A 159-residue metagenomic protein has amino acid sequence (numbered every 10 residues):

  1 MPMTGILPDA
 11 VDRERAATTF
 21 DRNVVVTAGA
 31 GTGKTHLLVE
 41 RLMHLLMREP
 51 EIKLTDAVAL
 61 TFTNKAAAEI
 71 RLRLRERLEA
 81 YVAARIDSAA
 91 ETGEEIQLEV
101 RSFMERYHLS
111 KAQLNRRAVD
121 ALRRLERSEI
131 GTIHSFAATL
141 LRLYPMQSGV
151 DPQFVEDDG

Functional and structural regions predicted by a protein language model:
P2-G149: P-loop NTPase Walker
Q153: Conserved NTP/Mg2+-binding pocket subregion across the NTase superfamily
E156-G159: Short, intrinsically disordered, charge-balanced linker/junction segments flanking boundaries in proteins
